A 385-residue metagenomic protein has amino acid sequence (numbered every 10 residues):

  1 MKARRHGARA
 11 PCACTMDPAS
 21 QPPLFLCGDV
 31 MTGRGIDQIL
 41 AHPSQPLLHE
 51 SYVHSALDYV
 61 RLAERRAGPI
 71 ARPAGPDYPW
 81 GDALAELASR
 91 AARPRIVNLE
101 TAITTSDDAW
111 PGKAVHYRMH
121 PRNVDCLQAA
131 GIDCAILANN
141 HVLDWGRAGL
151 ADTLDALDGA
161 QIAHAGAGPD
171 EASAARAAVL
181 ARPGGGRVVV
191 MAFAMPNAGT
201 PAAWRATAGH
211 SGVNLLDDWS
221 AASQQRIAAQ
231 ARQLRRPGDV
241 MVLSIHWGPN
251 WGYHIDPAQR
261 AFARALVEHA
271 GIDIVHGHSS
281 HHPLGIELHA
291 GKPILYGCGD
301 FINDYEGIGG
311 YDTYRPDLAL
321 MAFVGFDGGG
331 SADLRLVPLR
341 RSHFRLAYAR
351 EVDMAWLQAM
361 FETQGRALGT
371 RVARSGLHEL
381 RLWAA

Functional and structural regions predicted by a protein language model:
R5, C12-A385: Acidic, metal/ion-coordinating pockets
